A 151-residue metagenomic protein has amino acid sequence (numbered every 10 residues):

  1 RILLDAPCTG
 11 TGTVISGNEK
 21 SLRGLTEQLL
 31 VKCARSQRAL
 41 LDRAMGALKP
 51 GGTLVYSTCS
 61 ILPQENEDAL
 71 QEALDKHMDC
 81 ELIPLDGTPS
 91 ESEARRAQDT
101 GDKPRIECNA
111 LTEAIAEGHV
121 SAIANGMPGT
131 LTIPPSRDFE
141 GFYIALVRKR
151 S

Functional and structural regions predicted by a protein language model:
R1-R43, S60-E65, K76: Mobile active-site "lid"/loop adjacent to the S-adenosyl-L-methionine
L3, P50, L54-S151: C-terminal catalytic and target-recognition region of SAM-dependent MTase-like enzymes, primarily methyltransferases
R43-G51: A structural motif corresponding to the C-terminal end of an alpha-helix and its immediate exit/capping segment
